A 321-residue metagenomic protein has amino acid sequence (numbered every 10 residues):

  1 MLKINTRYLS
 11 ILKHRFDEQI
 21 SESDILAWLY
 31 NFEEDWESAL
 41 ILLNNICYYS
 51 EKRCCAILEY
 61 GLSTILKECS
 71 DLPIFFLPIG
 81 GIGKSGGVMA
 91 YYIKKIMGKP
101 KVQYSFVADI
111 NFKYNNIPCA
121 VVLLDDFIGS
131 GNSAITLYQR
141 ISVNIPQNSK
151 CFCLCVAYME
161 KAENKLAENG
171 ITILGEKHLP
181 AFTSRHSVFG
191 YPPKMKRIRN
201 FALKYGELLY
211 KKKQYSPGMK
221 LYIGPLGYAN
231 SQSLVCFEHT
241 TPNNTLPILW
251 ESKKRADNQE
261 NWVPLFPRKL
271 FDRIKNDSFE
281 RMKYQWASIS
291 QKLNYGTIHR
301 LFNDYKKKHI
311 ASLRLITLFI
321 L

Functional and structural regions predicted by a protein language model:
L2-I74, G81-G86, Q139-L321: PRPP-dependent phosphoribosyltransferase catalytic core
S70, I117-P118: Short helix-loop-beta connector
P73-F75, A120-V122: Structural motif
F76-K99: Cofactor-binding active-site loop characterized by glycine-rich and histidine/acidic residues
I93, V122-L124: Generic hydrophobic secondary-structure signal
G98-N116: A short, well-structured beta->alpha microelement
P118, N132-S142: Eukaryote-skewed repeat-based solenoidal scaffolds used as protein-protein interaction platforms, primarily
L124-S133: Ser/Thr-glycine-rich phosphate-binding loops at phosphate-binding pockets of nucleotides, nucleotide cofactors
